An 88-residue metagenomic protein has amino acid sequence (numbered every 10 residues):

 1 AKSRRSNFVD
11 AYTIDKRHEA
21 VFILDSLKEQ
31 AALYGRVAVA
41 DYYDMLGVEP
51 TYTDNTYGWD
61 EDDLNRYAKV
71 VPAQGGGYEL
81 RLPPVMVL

Functional and structural regions predicted by a protein language model:
A1-L88: Long, helix-rich, hydrophobic modules that act as membrane-proximal anchors or helical bundle/coiled-coil regulators
